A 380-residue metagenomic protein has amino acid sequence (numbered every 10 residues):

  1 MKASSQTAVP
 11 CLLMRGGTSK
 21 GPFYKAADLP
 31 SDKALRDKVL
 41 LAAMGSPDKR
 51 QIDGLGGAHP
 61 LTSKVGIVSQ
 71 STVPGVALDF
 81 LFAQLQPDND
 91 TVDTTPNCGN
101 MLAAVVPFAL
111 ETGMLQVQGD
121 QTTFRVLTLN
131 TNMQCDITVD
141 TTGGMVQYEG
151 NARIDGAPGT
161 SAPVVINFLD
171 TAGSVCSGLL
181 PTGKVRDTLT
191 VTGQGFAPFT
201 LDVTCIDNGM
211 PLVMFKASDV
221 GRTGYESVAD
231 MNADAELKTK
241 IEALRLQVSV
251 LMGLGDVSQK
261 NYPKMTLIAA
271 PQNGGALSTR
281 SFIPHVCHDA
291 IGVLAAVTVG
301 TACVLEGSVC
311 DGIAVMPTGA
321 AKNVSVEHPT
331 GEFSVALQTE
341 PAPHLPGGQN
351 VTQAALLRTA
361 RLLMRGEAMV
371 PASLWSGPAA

Functional and structural regions predicted by a protein language model:
M1-A380: A glycine-rich beta-to-alpha transition motif near the start of alpha/beta enzyme domains, typified by
